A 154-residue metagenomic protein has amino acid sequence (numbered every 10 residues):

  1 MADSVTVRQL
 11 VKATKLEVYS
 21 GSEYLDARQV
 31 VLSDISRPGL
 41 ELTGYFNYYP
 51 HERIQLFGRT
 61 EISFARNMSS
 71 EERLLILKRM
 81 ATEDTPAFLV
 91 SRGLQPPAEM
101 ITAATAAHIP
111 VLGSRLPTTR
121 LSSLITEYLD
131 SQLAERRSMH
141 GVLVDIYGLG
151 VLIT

Functional and structural regions predicted by a protein language model:
M1-A81: Gly/Thr-rich phosphate-binding loop signature of adenosyl cofactor/nucleotide-binding cores
Y45-L56, T60-R136: Feature captures the catalytic cores and cofactor-binding loops of soluble hydro-lyases/lyases that act on carboxylate
S138-H140: Canonical alpha-helical transmembrane segment with a positive-inside/aromatic-interface signature
V142-V144: A short beta-strand micro-motif
Y147-T154: Glycine-rich phosphate-binding P-loop
